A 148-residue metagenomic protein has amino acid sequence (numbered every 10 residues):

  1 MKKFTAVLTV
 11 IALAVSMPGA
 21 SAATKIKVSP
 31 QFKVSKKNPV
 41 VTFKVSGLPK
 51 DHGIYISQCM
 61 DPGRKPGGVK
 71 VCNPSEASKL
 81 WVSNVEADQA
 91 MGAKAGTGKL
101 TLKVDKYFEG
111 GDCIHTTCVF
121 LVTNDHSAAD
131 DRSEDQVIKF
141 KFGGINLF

Functional and structural regions predicted by a protein language model:
M1-A22: Secretory targeting and sorting signals
A23-F148: Extended, solvent-exposed regions of the mature portions of secreted/cell-surface glycoproteins
